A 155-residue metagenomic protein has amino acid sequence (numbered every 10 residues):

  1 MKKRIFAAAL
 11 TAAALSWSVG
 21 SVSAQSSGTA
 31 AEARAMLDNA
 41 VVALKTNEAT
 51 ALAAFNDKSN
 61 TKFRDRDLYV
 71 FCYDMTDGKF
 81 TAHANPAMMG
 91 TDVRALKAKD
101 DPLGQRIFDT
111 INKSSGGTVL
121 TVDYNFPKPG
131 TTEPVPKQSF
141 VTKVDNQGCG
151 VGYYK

Functional and structural regions predicted by a protein language model:
K2-K155: N-terminal membrane-sensor/transducer module of prokaryotic signaling receptors
